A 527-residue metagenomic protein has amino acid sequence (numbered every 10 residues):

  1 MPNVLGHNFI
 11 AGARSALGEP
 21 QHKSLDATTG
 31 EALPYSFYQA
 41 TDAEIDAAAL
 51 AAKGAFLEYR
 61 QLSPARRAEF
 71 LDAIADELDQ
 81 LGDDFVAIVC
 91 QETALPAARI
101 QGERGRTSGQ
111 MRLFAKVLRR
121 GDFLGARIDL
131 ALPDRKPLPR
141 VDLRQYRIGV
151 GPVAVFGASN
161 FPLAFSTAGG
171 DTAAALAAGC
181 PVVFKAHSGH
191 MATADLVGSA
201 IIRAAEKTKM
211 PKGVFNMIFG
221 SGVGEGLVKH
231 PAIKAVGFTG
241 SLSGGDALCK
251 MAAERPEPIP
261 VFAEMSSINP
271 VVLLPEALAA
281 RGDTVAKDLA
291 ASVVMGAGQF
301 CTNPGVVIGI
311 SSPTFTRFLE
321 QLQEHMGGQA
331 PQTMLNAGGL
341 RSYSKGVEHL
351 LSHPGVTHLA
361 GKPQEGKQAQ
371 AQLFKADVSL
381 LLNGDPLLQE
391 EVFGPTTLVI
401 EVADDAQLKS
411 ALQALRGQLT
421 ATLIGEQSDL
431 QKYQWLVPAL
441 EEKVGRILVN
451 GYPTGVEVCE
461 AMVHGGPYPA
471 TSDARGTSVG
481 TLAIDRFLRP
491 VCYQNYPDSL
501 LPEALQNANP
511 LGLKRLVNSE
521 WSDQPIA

Functional and structural regions predicted by a protein language model:
M1-L138: N-terminal Rossmann-like NAD(P)+-binding subdomain of aldehyde/semialdehyde dehydrogenases
T28-P34, K209-K212, I233, V307 (+3 more regions): Conserved C-terminal structural/oligomerization subdomain of aldehyde/semialdehyde dehydrogenase
E44, G222-V223, Q407: Short acidic active-site motifs
F56, R60, A75-G82, V86-V89 (+20 more regions): Structural signal for hydrophobic packing residues in well-ordered secondary-structure cores of soluble enzyme domains
I74-A75, L95-P96, G189-H190, I233 (+3 more regions): Conserved short loop/turn motifs at secondary-structure junctions
D122-A286, A290, I308, S312-T316 (+1 more regions): Rossmann-like NAD(P) dinucleotide-binding subdomain of oxidoreductase/dehydrogenase enzymes
A200-R203, S243-N383: ALDH superfamily catalytic-core signature
